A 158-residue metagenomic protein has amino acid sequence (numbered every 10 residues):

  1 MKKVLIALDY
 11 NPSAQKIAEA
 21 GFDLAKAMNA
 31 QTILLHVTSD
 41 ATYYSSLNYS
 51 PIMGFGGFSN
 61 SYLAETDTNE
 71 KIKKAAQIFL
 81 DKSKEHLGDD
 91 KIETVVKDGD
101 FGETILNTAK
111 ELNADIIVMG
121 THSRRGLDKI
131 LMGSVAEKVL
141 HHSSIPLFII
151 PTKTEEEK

Functional and structural regions predicted by a protein language model:
K2-S61: Small/aliphatic-rich secondary-structure junction motif
V4, G21, T32, T94 (+3 more regions): Hydrophobic packing within well-folded, soluble alpha/beta domains
E19-F22, D81, E137: Active-site phosphate/pyrophosphate- and oxyanion-stabilizing loops and adjacent acidic/basic residues in soluble
L35, E93-K97, F148: General small-molecule cofactor/ligand-binding pocket signal
A41-T42, K74, I78-I117, T154-K158: Structural beta-alpha unit
F55-A75: A short acidic, glycine-rich active-site loop that binds or catalyzes chemistry on phosphate/adenosine moieties
N107-K158: Gly/Ser-rich helix-loop-strand patches that form or flank binding pockets for ribonucleotide-derived cofactors
